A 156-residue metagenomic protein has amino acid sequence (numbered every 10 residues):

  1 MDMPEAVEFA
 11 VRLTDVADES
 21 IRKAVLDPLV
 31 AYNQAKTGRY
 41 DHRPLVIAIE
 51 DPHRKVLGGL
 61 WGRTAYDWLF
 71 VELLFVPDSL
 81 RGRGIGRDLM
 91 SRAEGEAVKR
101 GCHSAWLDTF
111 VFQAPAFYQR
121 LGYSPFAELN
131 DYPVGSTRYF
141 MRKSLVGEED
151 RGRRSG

Functional and structural regions predicted by a protein language model:
M1-A17, G147-G156: Conserved N-terminal entry element of GNAT/NAT acetyltransferase domains
R12-V16, L26-R39: Helix-loop element at the rim of GNAT/NAT acetyltransferase active sites that forms part of the acceptor-substrate
V25, Y118, Y123: Conserved active-site tyrosine of GNAT-family acetyltransferases
Y40, D51-P52, L60-L69, L74-P77: A conserved beta-strand-loop-helix scaffold within acyl/acetyltransferase catalytic domains
P44-A48, G59, L73, R138-F140: Short hydrophobic/aromatic beta-strand element in the GNAT-like acyltransferase core that lines or flanks the acyl-donor
G82-G95, R120: Conserved acetyl-CoA-binding loop-helix of GNAT-fold acetyltransferases
A97-V111: Conserved GNAT acetyl-CoA-binding A-motif
W106-D108, S124-R142: Conserved catalytic-core motifs of GNAT/GCN5-like acyltransferases
